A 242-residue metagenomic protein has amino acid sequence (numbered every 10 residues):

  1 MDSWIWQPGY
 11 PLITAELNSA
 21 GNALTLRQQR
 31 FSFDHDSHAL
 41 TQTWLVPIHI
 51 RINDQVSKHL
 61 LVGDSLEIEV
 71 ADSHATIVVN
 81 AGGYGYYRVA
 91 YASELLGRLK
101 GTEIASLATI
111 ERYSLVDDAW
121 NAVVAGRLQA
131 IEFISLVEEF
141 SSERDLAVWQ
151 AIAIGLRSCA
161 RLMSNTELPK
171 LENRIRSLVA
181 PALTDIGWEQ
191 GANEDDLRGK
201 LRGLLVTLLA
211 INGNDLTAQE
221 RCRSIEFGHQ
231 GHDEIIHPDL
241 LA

Functional and structural regions predicted by a protein language model:
D2-A242: Non-catalytic accessory/interaction domains
